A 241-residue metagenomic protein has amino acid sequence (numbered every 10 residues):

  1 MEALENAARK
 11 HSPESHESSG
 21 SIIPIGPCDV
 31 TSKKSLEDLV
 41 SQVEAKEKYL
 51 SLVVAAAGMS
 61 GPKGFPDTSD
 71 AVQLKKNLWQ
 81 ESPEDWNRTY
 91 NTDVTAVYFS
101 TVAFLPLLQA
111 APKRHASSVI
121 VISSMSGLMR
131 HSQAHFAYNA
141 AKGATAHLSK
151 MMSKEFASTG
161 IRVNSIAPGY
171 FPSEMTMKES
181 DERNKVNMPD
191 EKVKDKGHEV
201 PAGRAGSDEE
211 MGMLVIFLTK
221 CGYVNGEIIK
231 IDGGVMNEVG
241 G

Functional and structural regions predicted by a protein language model:
M1-Y49, G61-P62, P66-D85: Short-chain dehydrogenase/reductase
L39, V54, S100-F104, L108 (+2 more regions): Hydrophobic positions on the long internal alpha-helix of Rossmann-like NAD(P)-dependent oxidoreductase domains
V54, I120, V163-I166, T176 (+2 more regions): Hydrophobic structural elements of the Rossmann-like NAD(P)H-binding subdomain that define the short-chain
M59-S60, P66-Y90, Q109-S158, Y170-F171: Catalytic loop of short-chain dehydrogenase/reductase
A116, A157, R162, V224-E227: Short, small/polar-rich loop/turn modules that mediate ligand/substrate recognition or access, typified
S158, Y170-V200, V239-G241: A glycine/serine/threonine-rich, flexible loop-to-helix segment that serves as the NAD(P) cofactor-binding "lid"
R204-I231, M236: C-terminal substrate-recognition "lid" of short-chain dehydrogenase/reductases
